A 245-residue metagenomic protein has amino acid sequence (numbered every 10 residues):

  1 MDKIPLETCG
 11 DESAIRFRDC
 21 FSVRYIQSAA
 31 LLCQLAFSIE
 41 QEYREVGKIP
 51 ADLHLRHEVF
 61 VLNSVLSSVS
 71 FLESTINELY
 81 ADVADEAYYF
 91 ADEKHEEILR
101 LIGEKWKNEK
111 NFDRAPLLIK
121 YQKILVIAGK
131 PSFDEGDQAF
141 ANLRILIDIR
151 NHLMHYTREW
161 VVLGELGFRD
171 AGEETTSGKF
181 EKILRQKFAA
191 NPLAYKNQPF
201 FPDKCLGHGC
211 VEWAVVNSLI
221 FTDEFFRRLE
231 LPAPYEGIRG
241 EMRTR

Functional and structural regions predicted by a protein language model:
M1-L62: Charged alpha-helical initiation segments
M1-R16, A84, K105-D113, E159-G172 (+1 more regions): Terminal, compositionally biased low-complexity regions
R16, C20-V23, Q27, E93 (+4 more regions): Alpha-helix boundary/N-cap detector
Y25, H57-V65, A139, G207 (+1 more regions): Aromatic-acidic/polar surface patches that form glycan- and anion
S28-L32, A36, S64, S68-L72 (+3 more regions): Amphipathic alpha-helices that form helix-helix packing interfaces
H57-V83: Short, hydrophobic, well-ordered secondary-structure elements
A84-E173, G178-A189: Flexible secondary-structure boundary motifs
N142-H152, E165-R245: Amphipathic, Lys/Arg-enriched alpha-helical patches that create a basic surface for binding polyanionic ligands
